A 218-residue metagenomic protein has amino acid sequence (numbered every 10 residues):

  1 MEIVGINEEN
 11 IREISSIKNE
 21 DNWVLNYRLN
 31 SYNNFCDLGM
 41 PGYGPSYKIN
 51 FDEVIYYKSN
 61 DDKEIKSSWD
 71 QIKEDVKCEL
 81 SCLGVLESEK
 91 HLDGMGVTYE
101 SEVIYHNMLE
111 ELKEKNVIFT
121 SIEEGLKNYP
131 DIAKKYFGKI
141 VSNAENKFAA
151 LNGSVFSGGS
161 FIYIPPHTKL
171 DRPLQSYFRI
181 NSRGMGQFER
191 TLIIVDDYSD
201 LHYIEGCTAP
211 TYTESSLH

Functional and structural regions predicted by a protein language model:
M1-H218: Glycine-rich and polybasic anion-binding loops at the starts of cofactor/ligand-binding domains
